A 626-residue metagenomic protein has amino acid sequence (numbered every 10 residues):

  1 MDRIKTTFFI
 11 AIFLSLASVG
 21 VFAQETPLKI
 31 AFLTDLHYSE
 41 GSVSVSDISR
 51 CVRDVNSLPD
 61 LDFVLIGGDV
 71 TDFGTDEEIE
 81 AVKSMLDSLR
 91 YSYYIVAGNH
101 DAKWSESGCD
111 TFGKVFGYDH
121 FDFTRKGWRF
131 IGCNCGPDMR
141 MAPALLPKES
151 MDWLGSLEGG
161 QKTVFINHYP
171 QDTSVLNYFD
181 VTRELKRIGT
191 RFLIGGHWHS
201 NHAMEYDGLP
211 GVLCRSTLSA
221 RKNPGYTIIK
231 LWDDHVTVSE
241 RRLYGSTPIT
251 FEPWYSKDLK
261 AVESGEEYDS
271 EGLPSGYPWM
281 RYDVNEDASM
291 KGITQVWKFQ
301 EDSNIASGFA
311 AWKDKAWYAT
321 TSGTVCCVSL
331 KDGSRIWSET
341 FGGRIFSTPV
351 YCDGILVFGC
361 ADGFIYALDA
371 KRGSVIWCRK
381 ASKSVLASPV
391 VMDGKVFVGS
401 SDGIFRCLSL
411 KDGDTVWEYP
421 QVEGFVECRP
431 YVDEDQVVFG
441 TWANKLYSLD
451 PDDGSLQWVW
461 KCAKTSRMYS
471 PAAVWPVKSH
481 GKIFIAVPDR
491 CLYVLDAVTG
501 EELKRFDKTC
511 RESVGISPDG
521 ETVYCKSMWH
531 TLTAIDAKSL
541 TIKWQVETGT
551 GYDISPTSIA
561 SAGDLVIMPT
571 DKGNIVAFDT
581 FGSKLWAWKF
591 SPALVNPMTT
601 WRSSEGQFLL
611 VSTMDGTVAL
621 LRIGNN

Functional and structural regions predicted by a protein language model:
G20-A81, G159: N-terminal active-site segment of His-dependent metallophosphoesterases
S39-S42, D72-E78, N99-S107, D138-M141 (+3 more regions): Active-site environment of divalent metal-dependent phosphoester hydrolases
N56-F63, I131, M141-P210: His/acidic metal-ligating clusters that form di-metal
H202, L209-G276: Binuclear metal-dependent phosphoesterase catalytic core
A288-A310, W337-C352, V375-M392, S401 (+7 more regions): Extracytoplasmic beta-rich repeat domains
S329-G333, D369-R372, S409-G413, D450-G454 (+4 more regions): Short loop/turn segments that connect beta-strands within beta-propeller blades
